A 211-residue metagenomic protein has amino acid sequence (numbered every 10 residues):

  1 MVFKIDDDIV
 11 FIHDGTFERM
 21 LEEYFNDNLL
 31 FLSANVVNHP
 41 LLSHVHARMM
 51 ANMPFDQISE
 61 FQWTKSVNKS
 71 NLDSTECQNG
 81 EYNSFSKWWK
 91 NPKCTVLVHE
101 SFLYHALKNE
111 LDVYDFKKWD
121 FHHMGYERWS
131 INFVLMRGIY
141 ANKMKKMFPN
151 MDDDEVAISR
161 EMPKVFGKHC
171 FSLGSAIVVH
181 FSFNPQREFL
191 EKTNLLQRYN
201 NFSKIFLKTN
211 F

Functional and structural regions predicted by a protein language model:
M1, N28-L30, N132: A generic secondary-structure signal marking the coil-to-beta-strand transition
M1-D8, I12: Short beta-strand-to-loop acidic/aromatic patch adjacent to the donor-nucleotide binding site
F3, L30-L32, F171: Hydrophobic/aromatic beta-strand patches that form the interior of the parallel beta-sheet core in alpha/beta enzyme
F3-K4, R19-Y24, N71: Eukaryote-skewed repeat-based solenoidal scaffolds used as protein-protein interaction platforms, primarily
D8, N35, I139: Structured beta-strand/turn binding interfaces of compact recognition modules in eukaryotic regulators
I12-S59: Conserved donor-nucleotide/metal-binding helix-loop-beta segment in metal-dependent transferases, i.e., the alpha-helix
L41-S43, N52-H99: Acidic, Ser/Thr/Gly/Pro-rich low-complexity segments that form flexible
N79-F211: C-terminal catalytic/acceptor-binding lobe
